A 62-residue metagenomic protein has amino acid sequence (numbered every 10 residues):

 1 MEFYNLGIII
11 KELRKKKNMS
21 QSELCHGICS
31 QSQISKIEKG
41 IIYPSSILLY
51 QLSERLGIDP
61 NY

Functional and structural regions predicted by a protein language model:
M1-K16: A short, Lys/Arg-rich alpha-helix, primarily the initiator
M1-N5, E23, I58: Charged, E/D/K/R/S-rich low-complexity terminal regions of large eukaryotic assembly subunits
I10, Q21, Q31, S46-L49: Helix-turn-helix DNA-binding elements, focusing on the entry/boundary residues of the two helices that contact DNA
R14, C25, S53: The alpha-helix within a helix-turn-helix
K17-K36: Short alpha-helical DNA-recognition segment
K39: Short, conserved catalytic or interaction motifs in soluble domains
I47-Y62: DNA major-groove recognition helix of helix-turn-helix/homeodomain DNA-binding modules
